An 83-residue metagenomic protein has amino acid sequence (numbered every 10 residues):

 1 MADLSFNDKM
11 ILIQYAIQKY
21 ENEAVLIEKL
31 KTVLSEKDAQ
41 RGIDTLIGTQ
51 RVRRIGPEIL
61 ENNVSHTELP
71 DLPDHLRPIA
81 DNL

Functional and structural regions predicted by a protein language model:
A2-T32, L83: Short amphipathic alpha-helical interface segments
V33-G48: Short amphipathic alpha-helical interaction segments
I47-E58: A short, conserved structural fragment
E58-T67: Minor-groove-contacting beta-hairpin "wing" of winged helix-turn-helix DNA-binding domains
H66-L83: Short, amphipathic alpha-helical interaction segments positioned at domain boundaries
